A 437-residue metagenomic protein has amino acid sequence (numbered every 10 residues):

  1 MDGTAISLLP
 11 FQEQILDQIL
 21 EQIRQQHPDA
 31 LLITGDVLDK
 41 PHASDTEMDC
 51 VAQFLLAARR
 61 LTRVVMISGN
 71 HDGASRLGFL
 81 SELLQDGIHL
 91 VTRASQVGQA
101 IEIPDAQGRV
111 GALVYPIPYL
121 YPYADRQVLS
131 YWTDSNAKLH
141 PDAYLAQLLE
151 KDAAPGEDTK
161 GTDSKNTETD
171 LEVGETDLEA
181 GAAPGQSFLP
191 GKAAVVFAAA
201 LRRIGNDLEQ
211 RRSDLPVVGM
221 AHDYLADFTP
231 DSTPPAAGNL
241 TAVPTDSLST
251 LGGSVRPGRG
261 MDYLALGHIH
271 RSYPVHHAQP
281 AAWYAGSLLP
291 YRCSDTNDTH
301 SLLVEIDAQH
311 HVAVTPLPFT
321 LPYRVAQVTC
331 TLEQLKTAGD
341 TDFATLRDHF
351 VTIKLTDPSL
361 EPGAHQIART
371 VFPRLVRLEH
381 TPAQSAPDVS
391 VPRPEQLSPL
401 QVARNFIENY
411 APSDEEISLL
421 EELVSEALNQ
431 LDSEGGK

Functional and structural regions predicted by a protein language model:
M1, D39-H42, V65-G78, V97-G98 (+4 more regions): Active-site environment of divalent metal-dependent phosphoester hydrolases
M1-F54, R60, E422-Q430, E434-G436: N-terminal active-site segment of His-dependent metallophosphoesterases
G3-T4, G35-L55, S68-G87, T92 (+1 more regions): Metal-dependent catalytic neighborhoods of phosphoester/phosphodiester hydrolases
Q25, E305-K437: Accessory, non-catalytic peripheral segments of nucleic-acid enzymes
P28-T46, R63-S75, R212, L225-S247: Active-site neighborhood of divalent metal-dependent phosphoester/pyrophosphate hydrolases
L31-G35, R63-N70, V91-A94, V218-A221 (+2 more regions): Active-site neighborhood of phospho(di)ester-bond hydrolases with catalytic His/Asp-centered motifs
F79, Q85-P244: Conserved catalytic scaffold of divalent metal-dependent phosphoesterases
L225-V312: Conserved beta-sheet core of the metallophosphoesterase superfamily
